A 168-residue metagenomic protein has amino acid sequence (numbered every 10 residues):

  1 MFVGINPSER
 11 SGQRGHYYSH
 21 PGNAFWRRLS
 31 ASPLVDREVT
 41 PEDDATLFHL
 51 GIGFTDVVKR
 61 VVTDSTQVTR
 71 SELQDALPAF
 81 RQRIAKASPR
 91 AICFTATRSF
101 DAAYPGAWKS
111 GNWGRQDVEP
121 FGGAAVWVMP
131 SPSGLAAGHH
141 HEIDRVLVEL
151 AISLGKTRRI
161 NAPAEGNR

Functional and structural regions predicted by a protein language model:
M1-I5: Short, hydrophobic/glycine-enriched beta-strand segments
N6-R10, K59-V62, T97-F100, P132-L135: Short, solvent-exposed loop/turn segments at secondary-structure junctions
S11-E72: Short, surface-exposed acidic-centric catalytic microdomains
S11-R14, D101-P105, G138-H139: Short glycine-/acidic-enriched loop or helix-start segments at secondary-structure transitions that form or flank
H20-P21, R28, D64-F80, G106-R168: C-terminal capping/extension of enzyme domains
H49-W108: Internal catalytic-core helix/loop-beta-alpha segment that presents or stabilizes conserved functional determinants
